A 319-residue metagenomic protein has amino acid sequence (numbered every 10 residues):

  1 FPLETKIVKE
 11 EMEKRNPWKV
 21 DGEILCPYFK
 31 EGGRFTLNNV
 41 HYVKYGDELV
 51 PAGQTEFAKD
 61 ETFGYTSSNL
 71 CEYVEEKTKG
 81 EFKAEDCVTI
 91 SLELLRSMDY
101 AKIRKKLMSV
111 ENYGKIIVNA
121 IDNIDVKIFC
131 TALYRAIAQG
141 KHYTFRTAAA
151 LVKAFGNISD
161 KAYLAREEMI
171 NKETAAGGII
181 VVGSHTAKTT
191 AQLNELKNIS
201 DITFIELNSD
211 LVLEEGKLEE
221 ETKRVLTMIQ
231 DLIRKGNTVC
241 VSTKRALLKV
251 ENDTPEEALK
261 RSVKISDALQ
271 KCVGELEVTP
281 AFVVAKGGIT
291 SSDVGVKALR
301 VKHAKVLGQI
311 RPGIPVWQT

Functional and structural regions predicted by a protein language model:
P2-K6, R34-Y42, I128-A132, G156-D160 (+3 more regions): Short acidic, glycine/serine/threonine-rich loops at helix termini
P2-V126: Cap/lid and interdomain-hinge subdomains that line or gate substrate/regulatory clefts in soluble alpha/beta enzymes
I24-Y28, I117-I121, F145-A148, V181-G183 (+2 more regions): Short beta-strand segments
K30, T147-A175, L307-T319: Short, flexible loop segments at boundaries between secondary-structure elements
E168-D267: A glycine- and small/hydrophobic-rich beta-loop-beta segment that serves as a flexible "lid/hinge" or phosphate-binding
L259-I289, V294-G295: Extended C-terminal subregions enriched in glycine
P280-A281, K286-T319: Conserved, well-ordered active-site substructure
